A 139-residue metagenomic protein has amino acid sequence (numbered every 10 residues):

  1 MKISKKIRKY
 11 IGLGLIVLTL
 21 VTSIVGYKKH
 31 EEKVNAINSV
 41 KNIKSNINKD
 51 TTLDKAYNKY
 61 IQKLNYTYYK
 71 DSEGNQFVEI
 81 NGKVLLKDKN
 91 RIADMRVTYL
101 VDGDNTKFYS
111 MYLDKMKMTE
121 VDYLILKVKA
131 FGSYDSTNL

Functional and structural regions predicted by a protein language model:
K2-L15: N-terminal Sec-pathway targeting helices
R8, S23-L139: Cystatin/cathelin-like cysteine-protease inhibitor module
T19-L20: Hydrophobic core
